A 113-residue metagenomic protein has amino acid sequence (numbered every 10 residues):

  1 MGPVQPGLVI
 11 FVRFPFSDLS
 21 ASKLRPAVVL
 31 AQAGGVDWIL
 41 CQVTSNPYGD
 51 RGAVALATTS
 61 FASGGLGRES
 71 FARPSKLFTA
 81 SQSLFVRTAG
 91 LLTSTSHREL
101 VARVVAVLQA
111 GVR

Functional and structural regions predicted by a protein language model:
S20-K23, V29-A62: Compact nucleic-acid interaction/catalytic patches
A62-R113: C-terminal terminal-subdomain/extension
